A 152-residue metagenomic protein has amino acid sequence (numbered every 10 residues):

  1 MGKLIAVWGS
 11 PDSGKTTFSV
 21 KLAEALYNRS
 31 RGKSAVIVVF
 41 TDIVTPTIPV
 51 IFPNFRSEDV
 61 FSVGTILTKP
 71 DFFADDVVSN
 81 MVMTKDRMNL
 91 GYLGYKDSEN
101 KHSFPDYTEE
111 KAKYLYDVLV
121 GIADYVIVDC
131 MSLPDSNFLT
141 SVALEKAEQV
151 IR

Functional and structural regions predicted by a protein language model:
K3-F73, Y125, C130: Walker A/P-loop NTP-binding active-site region of P-loop NTPases, recognizing the glycine-rich GxxxxGKT/S
S13, S98-S103, L133-D135: Short acidic, S/G/P-rich loop/turn micro-motifs used as interaction or catalytic elements
V20, P105, E109, N137-T140: Conserved strand-to-helix beginnings and helix N-cap segments that scaffold or border functional pockets
S30-K33, R87, V120, L144: Alpha-helix termination/capping residues and helix-transition junctions
S34-A35, N89, Q149: Residues at the starts of beta-strands that form the adenosine-phosphate
V38-G121: P-loop/Walker-type NTP enzyme "switch/lid" segment
Y114, V120-G121, Y125, C130-R152: Conserved catalytic-core segment of NTP-binding enzymes
